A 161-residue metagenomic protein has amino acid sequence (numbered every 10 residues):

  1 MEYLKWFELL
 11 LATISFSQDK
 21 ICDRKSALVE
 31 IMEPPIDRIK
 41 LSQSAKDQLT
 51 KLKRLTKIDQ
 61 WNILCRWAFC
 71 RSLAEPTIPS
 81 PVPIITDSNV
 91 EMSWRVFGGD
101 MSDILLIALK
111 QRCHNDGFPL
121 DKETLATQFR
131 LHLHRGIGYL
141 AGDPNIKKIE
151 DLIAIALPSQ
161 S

Functional and structural regions predicted by a protein language model:
P35, S42-I63, W67, E91-M92 (+1 more regions): Surface-exposed, Lys/Arg-rich phosphate-binding patches that contact polyanionic backbones
D59-I84, A141: Short, basic amphipathic alpha-helical segments that act as recognition/interaction helices in nucleic-acid-binding
A74-D116: Short, positively charged interaction helices/loops
G98-I146: Intrinsically disordered, low-complexity, charge-dense segments enriched in Lys/Arg and Glu/Asp interspersed
I149-S161: Glycine-rich, aromatic-bearing surface loops/beta-hairpins
